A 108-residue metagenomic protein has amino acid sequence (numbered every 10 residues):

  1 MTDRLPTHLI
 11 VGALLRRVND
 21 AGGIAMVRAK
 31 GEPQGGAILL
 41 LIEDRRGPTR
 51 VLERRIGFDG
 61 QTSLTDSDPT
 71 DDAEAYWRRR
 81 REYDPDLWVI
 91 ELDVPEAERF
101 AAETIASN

Functional and structural regions predicted by a protein language model:
M1-N108: Polybasic/polar functional segments that serve as interface/processing modules
